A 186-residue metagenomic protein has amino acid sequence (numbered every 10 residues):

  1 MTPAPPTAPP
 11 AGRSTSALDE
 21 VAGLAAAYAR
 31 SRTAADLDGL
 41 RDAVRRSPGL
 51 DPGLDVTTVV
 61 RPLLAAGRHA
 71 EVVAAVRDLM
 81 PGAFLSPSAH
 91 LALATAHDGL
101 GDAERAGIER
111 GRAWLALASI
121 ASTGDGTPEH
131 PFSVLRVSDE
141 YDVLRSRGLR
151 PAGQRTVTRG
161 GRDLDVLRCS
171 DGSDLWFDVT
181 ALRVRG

Functional and structural regions predicted by a protein language model:
T2-A75, A116-I120, T127-G186: N-terminal alpha-helical interaction modules that lie
D55-V59, H90, H97: TPR repeat positional signature
D78-L79, A113: Canonical positions in the second alpha-helix
G82-S86, S119: Short coil loop/turn residues that delineate tetratricopeptide repeat
P87-A92, I108, G124-G126: Alpha-solenoid helical repeat scaffolds
D98-A121, G148: TPR/TPR-like (Sel1-like) alpha-helical repeat modules
